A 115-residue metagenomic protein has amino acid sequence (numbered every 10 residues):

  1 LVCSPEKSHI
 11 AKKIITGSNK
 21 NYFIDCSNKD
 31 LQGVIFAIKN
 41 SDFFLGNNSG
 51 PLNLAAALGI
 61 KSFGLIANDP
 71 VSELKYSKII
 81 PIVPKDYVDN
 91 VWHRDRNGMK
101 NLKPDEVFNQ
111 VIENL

Functional and structural regions predicted by a protein language model:
L1-A67: Donor-binding and catalytic core of enzymes assembling or modifying cell-surface/extracellular glycoconjugates
D25, N53-L115: Nucleotide-sugar donor-binding patch of glycosyltransferase catalytic domains
